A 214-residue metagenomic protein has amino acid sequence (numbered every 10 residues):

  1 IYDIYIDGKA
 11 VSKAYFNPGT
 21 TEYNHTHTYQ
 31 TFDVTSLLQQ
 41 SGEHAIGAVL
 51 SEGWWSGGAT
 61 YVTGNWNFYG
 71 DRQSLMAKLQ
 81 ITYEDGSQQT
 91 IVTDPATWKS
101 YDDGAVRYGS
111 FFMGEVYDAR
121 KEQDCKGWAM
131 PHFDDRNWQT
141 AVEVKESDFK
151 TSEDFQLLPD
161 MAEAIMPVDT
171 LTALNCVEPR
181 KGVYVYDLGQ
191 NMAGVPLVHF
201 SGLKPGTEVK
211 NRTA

Functional and structural regions predicted by a protein language model:
I1-A214: Extracellular/oxidizing-compartment recognition motifs
